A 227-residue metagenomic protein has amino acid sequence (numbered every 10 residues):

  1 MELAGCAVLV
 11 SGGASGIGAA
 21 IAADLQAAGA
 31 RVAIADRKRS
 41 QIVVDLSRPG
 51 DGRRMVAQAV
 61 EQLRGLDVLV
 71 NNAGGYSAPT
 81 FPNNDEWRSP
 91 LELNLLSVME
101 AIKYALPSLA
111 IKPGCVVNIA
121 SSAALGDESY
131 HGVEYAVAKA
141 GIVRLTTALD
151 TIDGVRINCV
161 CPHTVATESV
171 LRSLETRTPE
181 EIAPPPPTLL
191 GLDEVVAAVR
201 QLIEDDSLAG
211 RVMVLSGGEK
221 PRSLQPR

Functional and structural regions predicted by a protein language model:
A7, A14-S15: Conserved glycine-rich cofactor-binding loop
R39-P49: Rossmann-fold cofactor-recognition segment
R54-E61, T80, D85-E92: Active-site Tyr-X3-Lys motif and surrounding loop/helix of classical short-chain dehydrogenase/reductase
G74-S89, Y130-E134, L171: Conserved mid-core segment of classical short-chain dehydrogenase/reductases
I102-K103, T147: A short, exposed helix-loop element centered on a Lys and neighboring polar residues
C115-G141, T146-T147, T151, T164-V165: Catalytic loop of short-chain dehydrogenase/reductase
V155, C159, P179-P226: C-terminal helical subdomain
